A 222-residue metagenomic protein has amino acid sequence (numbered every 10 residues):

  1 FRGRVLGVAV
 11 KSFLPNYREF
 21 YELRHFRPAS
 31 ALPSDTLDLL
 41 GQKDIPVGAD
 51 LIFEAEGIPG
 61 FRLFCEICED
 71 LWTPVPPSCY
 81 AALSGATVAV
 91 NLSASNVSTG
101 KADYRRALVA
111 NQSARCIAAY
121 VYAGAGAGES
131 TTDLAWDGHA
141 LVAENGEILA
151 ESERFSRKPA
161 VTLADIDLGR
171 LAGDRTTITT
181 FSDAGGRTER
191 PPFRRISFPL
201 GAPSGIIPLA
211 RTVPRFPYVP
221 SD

Functional and structural regions predicted by a protein language model:
F1-D222: Enzyme catalytic cores with a strong preference for nitrogen-chemistry domains
